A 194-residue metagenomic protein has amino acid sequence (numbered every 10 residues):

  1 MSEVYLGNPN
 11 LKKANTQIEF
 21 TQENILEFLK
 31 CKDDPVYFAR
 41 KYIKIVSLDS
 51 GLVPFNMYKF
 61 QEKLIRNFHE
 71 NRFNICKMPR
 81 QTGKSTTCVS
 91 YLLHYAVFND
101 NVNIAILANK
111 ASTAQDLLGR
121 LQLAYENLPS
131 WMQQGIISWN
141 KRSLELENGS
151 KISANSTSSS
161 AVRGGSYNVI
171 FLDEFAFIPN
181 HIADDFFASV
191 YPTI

Functional and structural regions predicted by a protein language model:
S2-I194: Phosphate/NTP-binding elements of NTP-utilizing enzymes
